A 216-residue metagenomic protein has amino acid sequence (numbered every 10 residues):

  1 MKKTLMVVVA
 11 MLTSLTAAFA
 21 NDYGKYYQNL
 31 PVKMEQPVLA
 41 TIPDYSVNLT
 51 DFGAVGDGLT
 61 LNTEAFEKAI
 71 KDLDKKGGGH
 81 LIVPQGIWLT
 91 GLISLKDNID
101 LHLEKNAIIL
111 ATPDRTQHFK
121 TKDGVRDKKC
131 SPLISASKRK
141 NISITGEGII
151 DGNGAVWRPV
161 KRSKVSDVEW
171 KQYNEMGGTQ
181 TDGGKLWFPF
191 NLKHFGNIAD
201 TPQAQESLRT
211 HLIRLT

Functional and structural regions predicted by a protein language model:
K2-I82, I87-D100, E104-T216: Extracellular "leader-to-stem" segments immediately downstream of a signal peptide or signal-anchor in secreted/lumenal
